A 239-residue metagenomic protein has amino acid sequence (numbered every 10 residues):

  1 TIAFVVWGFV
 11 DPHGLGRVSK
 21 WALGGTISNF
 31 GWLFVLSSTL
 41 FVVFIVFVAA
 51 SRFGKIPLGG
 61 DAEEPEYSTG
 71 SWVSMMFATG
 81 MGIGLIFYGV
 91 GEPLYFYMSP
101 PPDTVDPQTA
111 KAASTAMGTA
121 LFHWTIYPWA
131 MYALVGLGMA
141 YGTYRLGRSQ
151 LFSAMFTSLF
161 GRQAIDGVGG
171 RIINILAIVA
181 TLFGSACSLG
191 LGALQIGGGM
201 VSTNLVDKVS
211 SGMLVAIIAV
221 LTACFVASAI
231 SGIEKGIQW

Functional and structural regions predicted by a protein language model:
T1-A110: N-terminal alpha-helical transmembrane segments of multi-pass membrane transport and channel/translocase proteins
I2-F9, V42-F47, G82-L85, H123-G192 (+1 more regions): Helix-loop-helix module between adjacent transmembrane segments
P12-T26, V46-E66, A116-H123, G138-R148 (+1 more regions): Membrane-water interface regions at transmembrane-helix termini and the short interhelical loops of multi-pass membrane
S19-F34, T109-Y127, S202-D207: Membrane-interface segments at the starts/ends of alpha-helical transmembrane spans
L23, G59-Y67, T115-G118, T157-L176: Cytosolic juxtamembrane amphipathic/interface segments immediately preceding and feeding into a transmembrane helix
F96-T115, Q195-M213: Hydrophobic alpha-helical transmembrane segments and immediately flanking/interface helices in integral membrane
